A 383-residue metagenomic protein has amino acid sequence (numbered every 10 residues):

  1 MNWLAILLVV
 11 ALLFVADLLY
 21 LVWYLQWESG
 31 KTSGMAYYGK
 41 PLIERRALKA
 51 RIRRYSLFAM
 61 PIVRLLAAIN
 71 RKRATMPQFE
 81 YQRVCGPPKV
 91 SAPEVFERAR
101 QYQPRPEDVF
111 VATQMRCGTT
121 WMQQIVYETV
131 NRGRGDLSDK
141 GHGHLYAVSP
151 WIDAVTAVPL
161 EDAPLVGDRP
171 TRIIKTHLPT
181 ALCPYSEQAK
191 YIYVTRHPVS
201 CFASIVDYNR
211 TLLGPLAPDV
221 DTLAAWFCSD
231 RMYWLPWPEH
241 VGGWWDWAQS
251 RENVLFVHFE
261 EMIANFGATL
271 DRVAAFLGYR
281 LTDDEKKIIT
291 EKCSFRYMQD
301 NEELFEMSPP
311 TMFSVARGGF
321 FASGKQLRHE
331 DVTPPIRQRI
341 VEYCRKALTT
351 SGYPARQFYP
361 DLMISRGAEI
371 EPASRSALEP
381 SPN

Functional and structural regions predicted by a protein language model:
N2-L13, D17-V257, E306-M307, T311-V315 (+1 more regions): PAPS-dependent sulfotransferase catalytic domain
G118-R132, F256-L281, I289, Y297: PAPS/PAP-binding and catalytic site of the sulfotransferase fold
D136-V148, V155, V220, T269 (+2 more regions): Acidic, glycine-rich loop-and-strand cores that form catalytic or ligand-binding grooves in diverse globular domains
A268-D271, A275, D283-K287, E291 (+3 more regions): Replace "anionic and nucleotidyl ligands
M298-S308: Acidic/histidine-rich catalytic neighborhood
